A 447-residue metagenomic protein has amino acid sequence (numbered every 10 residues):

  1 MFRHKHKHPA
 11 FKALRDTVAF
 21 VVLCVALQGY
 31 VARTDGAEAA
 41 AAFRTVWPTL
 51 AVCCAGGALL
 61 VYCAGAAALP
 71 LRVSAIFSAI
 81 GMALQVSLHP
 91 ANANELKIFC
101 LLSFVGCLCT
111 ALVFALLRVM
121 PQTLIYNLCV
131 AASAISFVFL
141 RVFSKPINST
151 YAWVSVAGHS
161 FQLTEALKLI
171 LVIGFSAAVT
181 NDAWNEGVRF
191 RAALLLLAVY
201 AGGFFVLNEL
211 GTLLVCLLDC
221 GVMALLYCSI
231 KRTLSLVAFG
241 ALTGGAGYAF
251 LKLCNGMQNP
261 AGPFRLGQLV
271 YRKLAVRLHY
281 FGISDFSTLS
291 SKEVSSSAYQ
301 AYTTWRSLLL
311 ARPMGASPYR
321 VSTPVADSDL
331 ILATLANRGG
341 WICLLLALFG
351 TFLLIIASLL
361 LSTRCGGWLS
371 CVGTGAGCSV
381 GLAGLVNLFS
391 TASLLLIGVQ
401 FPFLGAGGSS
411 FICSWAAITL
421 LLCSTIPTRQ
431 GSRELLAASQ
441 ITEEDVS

Functional and structural regions predicted by a protein language model:
M1-F20, A66-L69: N-terminal membrane topogenic signal
M1-P9, L23-V31, W368, G384-S447: A juxtamembrane structural motif centered on a specific transmembrane helix
F2-H4, Y30-T34, K145-V156, Y319-T334: Juxtamembrane membrane-water interface segments that cap and precede transmembrane helices
L27-A41, W47-P48: N-terminal alpha-helical transmembrane segments of multi-pass membrane transport and channel/translocase proteins
F43-E293, A333, N337-S393, A416-L420 (+1 more regions): Hydrophobic alpha-helical transmembrane segments of multi-pass inner membrane proteins, especially in bacterial systems
E209-L214, P313-S317, P324-S328, A392-L396 (+2 more regions): Transmembrane helix boundary and interhelical junction motifs in multipass membrane proteins
A275-P318: Extracytosolic (periplasmic/ER-lumenal) interhelical loops and adjacent juxtamembrane/interface segments of multi-pass
Q300-I342: Long extracytoplasmic/lumenal interhelical loops at the membrane interface of multi-pass membrane proteins
